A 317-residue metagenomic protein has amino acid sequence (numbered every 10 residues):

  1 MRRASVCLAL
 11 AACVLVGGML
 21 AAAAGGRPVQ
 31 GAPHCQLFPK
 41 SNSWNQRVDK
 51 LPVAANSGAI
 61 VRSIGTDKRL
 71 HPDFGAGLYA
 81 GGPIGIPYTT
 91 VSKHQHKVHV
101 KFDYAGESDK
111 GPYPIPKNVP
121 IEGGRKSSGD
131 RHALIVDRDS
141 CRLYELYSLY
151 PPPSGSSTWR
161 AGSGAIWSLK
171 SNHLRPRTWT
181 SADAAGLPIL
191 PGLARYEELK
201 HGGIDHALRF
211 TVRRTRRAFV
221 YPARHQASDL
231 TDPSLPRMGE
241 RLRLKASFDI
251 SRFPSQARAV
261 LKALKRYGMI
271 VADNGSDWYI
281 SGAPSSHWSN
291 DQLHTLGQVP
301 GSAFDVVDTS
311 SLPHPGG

Functional and structural regions predicted by a protein language model:
M1-L10: Bacterial N-terminal signal peptides that target proteins for export
S5, V14, V29-A32: Generic detector of short alpha-helix boundary/capping microenvironments and adjacent low-complexity segments
A9-G18: Bacterial N-terminal signal peptides
L20-R27: Sec-dependent signal peptide cleavage junction
R27-G317: Short, surface-exposed polybasic-aromatic patches that bind anionic ligands, especially phosphate groups
